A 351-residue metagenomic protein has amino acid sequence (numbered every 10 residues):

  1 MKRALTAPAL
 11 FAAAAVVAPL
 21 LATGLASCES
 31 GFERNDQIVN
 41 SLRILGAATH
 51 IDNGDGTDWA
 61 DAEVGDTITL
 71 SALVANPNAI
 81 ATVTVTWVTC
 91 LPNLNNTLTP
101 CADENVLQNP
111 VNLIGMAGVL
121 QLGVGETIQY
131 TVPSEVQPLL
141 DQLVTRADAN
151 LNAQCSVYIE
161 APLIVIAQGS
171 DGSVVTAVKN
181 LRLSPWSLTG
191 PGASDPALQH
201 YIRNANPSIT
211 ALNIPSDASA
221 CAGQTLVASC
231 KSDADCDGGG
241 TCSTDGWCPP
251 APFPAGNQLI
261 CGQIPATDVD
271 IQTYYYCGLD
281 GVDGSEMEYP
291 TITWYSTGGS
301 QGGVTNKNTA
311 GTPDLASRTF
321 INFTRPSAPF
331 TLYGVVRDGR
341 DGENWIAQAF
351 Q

Functional and structural regions predicted by a protein language model:
M1-A26: Sec-dependent bacterial lipoprotein signal peptides
L20-G54, G246-C248, E343-W345: Bacterial Sec-dependent N-terminal signal peptides
N53-T67, P249-I260: Short, solvent-exposed loop/linker segments at the N-terminal edge of repeated beta-sheet extracellular domains
L70, T89, D141-S173, G262 (+1 more regions): Internal, hydrophobic beta-strand segments that form the core of beta-sheet-rich folds
L73-A79, G169, I264-Y275, V282-G284 (+2 more regions): Extracellular acidic, Ser/Thr/Pro-rich low-complexity tracts
I80-T86, M287-Y295: Solvent-exposed loop segments of extracellular immunoglobulin-like
I159-V165, S170-T225, G342-Q351: Short beta-strand elements
A228-T241: Disulfide-braced loops of extracellular cysteine-rich modules
